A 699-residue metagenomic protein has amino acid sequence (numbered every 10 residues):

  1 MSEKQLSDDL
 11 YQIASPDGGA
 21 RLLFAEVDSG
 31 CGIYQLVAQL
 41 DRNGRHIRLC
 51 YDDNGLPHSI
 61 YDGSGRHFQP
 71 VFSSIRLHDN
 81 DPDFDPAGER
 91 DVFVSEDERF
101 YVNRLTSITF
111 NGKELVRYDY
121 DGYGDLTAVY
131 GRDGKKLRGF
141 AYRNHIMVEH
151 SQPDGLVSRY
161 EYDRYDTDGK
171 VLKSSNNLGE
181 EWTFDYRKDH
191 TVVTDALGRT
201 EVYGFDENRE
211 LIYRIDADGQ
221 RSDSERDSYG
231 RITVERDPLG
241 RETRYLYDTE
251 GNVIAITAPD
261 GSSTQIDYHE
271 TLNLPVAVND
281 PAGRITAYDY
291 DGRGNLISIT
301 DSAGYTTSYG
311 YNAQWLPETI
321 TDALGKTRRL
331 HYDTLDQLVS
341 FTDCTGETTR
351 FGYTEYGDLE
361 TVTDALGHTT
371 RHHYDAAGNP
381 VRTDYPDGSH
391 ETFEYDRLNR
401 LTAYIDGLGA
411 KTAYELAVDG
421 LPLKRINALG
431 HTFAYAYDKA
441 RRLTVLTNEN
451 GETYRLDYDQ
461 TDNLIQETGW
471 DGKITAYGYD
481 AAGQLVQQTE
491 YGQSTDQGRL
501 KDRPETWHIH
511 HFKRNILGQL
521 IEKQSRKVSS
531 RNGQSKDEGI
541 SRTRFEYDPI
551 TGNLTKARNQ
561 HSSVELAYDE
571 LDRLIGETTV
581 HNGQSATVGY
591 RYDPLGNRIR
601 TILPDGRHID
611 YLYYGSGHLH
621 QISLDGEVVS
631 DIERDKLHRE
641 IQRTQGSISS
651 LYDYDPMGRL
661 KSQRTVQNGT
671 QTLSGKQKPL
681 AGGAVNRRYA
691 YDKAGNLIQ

Functional and structural regions predicted by a protein language model:
M1-Q699: Extended charged/polar low-complexity repeat regions
